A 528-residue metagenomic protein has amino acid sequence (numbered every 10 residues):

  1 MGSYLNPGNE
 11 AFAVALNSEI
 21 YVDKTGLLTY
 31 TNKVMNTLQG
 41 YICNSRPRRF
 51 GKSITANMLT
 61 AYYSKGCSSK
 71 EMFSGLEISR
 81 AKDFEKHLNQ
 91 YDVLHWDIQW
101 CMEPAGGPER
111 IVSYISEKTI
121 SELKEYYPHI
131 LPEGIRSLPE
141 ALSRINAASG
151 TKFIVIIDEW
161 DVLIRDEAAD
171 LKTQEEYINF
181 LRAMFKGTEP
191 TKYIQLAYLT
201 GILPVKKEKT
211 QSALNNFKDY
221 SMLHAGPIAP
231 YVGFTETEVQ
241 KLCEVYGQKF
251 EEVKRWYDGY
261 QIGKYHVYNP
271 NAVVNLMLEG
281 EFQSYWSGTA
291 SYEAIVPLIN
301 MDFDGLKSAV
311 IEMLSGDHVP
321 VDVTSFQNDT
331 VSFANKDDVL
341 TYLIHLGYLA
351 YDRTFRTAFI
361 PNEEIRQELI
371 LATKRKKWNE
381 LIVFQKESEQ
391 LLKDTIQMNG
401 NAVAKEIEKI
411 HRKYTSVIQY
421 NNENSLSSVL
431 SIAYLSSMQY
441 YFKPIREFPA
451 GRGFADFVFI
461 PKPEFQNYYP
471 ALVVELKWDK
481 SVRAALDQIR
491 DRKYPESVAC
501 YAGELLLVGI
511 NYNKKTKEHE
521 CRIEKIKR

Functional and structural regions predicted by a protein language model:
M1-N422, S437-Y441, I445: Phosphate-binding site recognition
I154, P470-V474, L506: Structural motif
Q174-F180, W478-P495: Mg2+/Mn2+-dependent nuclease catalytic core
M184-T191, T341-L349, S431-S436, Q488-V508: Metal-dependent nuclease catalytic cores in nucleic-acid-processing enzymes, especially RNase H-like/related
D352, Y441-R446, F465-A471, V482-A485 (+2 more regions): Extended hydrophobic-aromatic, low-complexity segments
L430, A455-P461, Y469-K480, R492: Conserved catalytic cores of phosphodiester-cleaving nucleases, focusing on short active-site segments
P444-E464: Catalytic centers of nucleases
S497, Y501-R528: Domain-level recognition of nuclease-like catalytic cores that cleave nucleotide substrates
